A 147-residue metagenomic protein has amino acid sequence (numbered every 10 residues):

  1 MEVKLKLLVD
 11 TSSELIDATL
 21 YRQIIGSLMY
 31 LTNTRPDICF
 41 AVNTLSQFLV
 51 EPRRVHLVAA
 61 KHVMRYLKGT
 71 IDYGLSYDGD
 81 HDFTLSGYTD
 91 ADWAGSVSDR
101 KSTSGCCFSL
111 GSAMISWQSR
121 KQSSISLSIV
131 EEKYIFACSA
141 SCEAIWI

Functional and structural regions predicted by a protein language model:
M1-I147: Divalent metal-binding acidic/histidine catalytic loops
